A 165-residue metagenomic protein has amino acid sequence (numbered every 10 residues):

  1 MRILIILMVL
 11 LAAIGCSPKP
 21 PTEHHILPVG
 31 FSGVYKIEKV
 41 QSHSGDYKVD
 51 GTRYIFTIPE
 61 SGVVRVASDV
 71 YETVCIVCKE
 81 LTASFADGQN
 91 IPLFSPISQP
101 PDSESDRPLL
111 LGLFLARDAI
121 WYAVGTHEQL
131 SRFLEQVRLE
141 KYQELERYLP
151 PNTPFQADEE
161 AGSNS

Functional and structural regions predicted by a protein language model:
I3-I14: Sec-dependent N-terminal signal peptides
L4, K19-P20, K79: Long hydrophobic alpha-helices with heptad-repeat/coiled-coil character
L7, K39-Q41, V49-G51, V70-E72 (+1 more regions): General "foldedness" signal
A13-K19, D158, S165: Low-complexity, Gly/Pro
C16-R65: N-terminal export/targeting and maturation segments
V66-S165: Beta-strand-rich cores of mature extracytoplasmic or soluble domains
